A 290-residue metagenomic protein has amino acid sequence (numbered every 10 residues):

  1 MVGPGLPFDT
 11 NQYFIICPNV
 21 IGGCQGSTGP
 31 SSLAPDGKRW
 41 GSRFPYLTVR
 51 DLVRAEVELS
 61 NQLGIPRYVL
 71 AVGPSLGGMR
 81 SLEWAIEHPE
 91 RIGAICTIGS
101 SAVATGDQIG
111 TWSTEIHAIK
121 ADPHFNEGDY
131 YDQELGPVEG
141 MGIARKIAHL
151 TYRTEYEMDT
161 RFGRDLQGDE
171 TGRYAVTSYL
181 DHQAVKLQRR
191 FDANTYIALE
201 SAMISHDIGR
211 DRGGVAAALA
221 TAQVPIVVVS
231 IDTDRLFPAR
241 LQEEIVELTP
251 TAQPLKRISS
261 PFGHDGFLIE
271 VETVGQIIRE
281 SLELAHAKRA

Functional and structural regions predicted by a protein language model:
M1-M79, I86, E90-A102, D107-W112 (+2 more regions): Gly/Pro-rich cap/lid or specificity-loop segments adjacent to the active site
V2-T10, L219-Q223, L248-P250: Short, conserved loop/helix-junction motifs that constitute active-site signature segments in enzyme catalytic cores
R91-G93, T97-K186: Alpha/beta-hydrolase-fold enzymes
H182-Q183, A198-A218: Active-site nucleophile elbow and catalytic-triad environment of alpha/beta-hydrolase enzymes
K186, H206-D207, D232-F237: Acidic catalytic loop of the alpha/beta-hydrolase fold
D211-A216, V224, R235-E247: Short alpha-helix in the alpha/beta-hydrolase fold that links the catalytic acid
A222, V228-S230: Short beta-strand/loop motif that positions the catalytic acidic residue of the alpha/beta-hydrolase fold
E243-V246, A252-A290: Catalytic active-site module of serine/aspartate enzymes centered on a nucleophile-bearing elbow/loop
